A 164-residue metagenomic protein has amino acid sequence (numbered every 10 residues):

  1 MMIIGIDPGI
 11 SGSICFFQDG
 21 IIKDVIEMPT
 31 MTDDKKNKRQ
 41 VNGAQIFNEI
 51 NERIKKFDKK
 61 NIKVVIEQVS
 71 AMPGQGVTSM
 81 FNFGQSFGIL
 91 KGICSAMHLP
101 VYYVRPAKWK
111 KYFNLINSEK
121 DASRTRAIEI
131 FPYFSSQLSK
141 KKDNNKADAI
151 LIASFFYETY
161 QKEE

Functional and structural regions predicted by a protein language model:
M1-E164: Phosphate- and other anionic-substrate recognition elements at nucleic-acid/protein interfaces
